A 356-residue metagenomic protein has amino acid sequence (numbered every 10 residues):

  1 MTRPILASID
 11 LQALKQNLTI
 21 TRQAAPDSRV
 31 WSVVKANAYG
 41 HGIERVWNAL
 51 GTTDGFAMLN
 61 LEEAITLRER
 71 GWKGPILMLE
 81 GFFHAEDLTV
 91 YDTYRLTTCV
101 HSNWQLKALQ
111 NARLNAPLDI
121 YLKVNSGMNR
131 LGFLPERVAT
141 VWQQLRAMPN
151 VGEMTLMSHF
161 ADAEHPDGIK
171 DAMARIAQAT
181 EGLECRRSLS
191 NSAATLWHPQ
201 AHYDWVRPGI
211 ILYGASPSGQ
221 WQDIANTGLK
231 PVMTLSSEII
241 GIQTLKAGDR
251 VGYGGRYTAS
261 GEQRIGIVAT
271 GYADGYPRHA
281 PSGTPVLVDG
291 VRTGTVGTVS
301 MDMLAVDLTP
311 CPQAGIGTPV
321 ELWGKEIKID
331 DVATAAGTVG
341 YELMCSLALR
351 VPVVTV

Functional and structural regions predicted by a protein language model:
T2-K15, N37, E63, F82-A85 (+3 more regions): Active-site anion/phosphate-binding pocket segments in diverse small-molecule metabolic enzymes
I5-S8, A13-Q16, Q23-S188, A201-H202: Active-site-proximal beta-alpha core segment in soluble small-molecule metabolic enzymes
